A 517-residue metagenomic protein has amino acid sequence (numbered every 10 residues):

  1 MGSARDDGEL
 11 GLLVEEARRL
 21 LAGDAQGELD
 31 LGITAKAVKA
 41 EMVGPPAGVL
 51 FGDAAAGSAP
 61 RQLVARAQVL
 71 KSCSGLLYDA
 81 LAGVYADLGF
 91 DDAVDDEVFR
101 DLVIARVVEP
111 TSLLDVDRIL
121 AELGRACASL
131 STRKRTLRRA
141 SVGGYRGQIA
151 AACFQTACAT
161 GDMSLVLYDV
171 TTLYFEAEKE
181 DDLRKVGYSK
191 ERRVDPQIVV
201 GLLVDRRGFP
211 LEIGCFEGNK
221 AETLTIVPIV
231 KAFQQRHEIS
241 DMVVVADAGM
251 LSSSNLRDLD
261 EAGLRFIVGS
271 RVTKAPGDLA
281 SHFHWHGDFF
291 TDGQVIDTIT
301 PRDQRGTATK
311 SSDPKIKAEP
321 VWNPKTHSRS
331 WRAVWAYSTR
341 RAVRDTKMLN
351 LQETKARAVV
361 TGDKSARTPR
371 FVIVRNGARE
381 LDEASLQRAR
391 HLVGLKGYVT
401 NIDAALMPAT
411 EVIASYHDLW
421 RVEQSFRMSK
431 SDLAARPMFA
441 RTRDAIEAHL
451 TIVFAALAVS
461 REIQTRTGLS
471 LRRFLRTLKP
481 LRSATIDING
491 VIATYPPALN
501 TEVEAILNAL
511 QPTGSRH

Functional and structural regions predicted by a protein language model:
M1-D182, V194, L203-G214, N219 (+3 more regions): Dynamic "connector" segments at or just before major functional cores
G2-R5, T442-Q464: Basic, amphipathic alpha-helical segments enriched in Lys/Arg and hydrophobic/aromatic residues
V116, L167-D169, G208, D247 (+4 more regions): Conserved structural-core and active-site-/substrate-pathway-adjacent residues in large, well-folded domains of enzymes
L123-A128, G143, A159-T160, R206-F209 (+5 more regions): Secondary-structure transition/capping motifs at alpha-helix termini and the adjoining loop/turn into the next element
P196-I198, C215, R257, G263-S415 (+1 more regions): An anionic, glycine-rich sequence signature occurring as long contiguous blocks
G214-R236: Active-site beta-loop-alpha junctions of metal-dependent nucleic acid enzymes, especially the RNase H-like/DDE
A221, V245-S254, V272-K274, D444-I446: Acidic, metal-coordinating catalytic cores used for nucleic-acid/nucleotide bond scission and strand-transfer chemistry
V412-F439: Short amphipathic alpha-helical "interface-anchor" segments enriched in bulky aromatics
